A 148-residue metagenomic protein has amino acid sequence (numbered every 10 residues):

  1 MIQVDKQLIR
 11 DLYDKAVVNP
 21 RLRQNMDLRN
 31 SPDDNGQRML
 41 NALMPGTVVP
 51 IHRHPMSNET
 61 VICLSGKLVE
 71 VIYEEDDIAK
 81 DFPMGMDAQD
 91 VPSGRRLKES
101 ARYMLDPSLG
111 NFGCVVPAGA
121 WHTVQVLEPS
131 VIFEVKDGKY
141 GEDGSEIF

Functional and structural regions predicted by a protein language model:
M1-G36, P50, D81-A88, R96-Y103: A short, N-terminal "cap"/entry segment at the start of jelly-roll beta-barrel domains of the cupin/DSBH fold
Q3, L12, D77-I78, Q89-M104 (+1 more regions): Double-stranded beta-helix
D33-G36, M44-V48, S65-V69, E75-I78 (+1 more regions): Short, charged/polar surface micro-motifs in flexible loops or helix N-caps
L40, T60, T123: Short, surface-exposed charged micro-motifs
L40-M56: Conserved short histidine dyad/triad with adjacent acidic residue
P50-H52, E70-V71, C114-V116, H122-L127 (+1 more regions): Short beta-strand His + acidic residue motifs that chelate non-heme Fe in jelly-roll/DSBH and cupin folds
M56-I78, Q89-R95: Glycine- and acidic-residue-biased ligand/ion/polar-headgroup-sensing regions
